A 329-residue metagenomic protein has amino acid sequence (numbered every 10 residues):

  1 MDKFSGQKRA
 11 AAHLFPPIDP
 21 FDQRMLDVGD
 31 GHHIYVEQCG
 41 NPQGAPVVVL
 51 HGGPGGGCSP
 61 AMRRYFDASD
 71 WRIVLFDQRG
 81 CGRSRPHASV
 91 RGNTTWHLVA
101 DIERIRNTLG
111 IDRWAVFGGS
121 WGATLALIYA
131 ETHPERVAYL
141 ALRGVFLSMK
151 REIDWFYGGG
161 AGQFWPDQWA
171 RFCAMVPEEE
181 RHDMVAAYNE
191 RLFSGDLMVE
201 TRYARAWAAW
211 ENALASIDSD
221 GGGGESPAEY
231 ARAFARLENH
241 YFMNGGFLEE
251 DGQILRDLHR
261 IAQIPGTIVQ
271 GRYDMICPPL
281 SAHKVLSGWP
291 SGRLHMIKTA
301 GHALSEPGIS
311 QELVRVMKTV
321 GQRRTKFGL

Functional and structural regions predicted by a protein language model:
G44-G53: Short beta-strand element of the alpha/beta-hydrolase
P54-D67: The serine-hydrolase catalytic nucleophile loop
A68-P86: Conserved alpha/beta-hydrolase
W96-W114: Conserved acidic catalytic loop of the alpha/beta-hydrolase fold
E135-A187: A catalytic-pocket lid/entrance helix-loop region that shapes and gates access to the active site across common
I261-A262, I268-Q270: Short beta-strand/loop motif that positions the catalytic acidic residue of the alpha/beta-hydrolase fold
M275-S281: Conserved alpha/beta-hydrolase "acid-adjacent" motif
G292-L329: Catalytic active-site module of serine/aspartate enzymes centered on a nucleophile-bearing elbow/loop
